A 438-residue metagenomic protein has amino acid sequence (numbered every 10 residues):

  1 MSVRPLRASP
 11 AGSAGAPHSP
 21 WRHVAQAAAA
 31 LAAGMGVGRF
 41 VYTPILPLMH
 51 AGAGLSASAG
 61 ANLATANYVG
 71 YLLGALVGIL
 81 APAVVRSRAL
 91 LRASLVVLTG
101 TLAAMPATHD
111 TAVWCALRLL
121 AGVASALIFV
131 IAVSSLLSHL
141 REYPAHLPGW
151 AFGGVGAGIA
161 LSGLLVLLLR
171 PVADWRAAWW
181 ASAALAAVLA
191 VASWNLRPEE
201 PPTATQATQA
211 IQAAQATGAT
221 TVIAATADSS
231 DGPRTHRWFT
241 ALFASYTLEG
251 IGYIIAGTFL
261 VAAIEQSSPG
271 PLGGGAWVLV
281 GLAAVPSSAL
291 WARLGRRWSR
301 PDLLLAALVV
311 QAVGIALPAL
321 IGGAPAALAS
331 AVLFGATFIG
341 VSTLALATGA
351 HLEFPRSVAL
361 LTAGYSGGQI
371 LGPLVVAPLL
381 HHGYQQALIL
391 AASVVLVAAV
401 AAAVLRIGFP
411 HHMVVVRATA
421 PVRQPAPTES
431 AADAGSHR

Functional and structural regions predicted by a protein language model:
T43, R237-V278, V285: Extracytoplasmic gate region of multi-pass secondary transporters
G54, R86, A107-A112, R141 (+2 more regions): Helix-breaking motifs and short loop linkers at transmembrane-helix boundaries and internal kinks in secondary membrane
G74-S87, R170, P286-R300, L380: Helix-to-loop junctions at the C-terminal end of transmembrane segments in multipass secondary transporters
D110-T111, Y143-P144, G149-P201: Helix-loop-helix hairpin linking two adjacent transmembrane segments in secondary transporters
L117-V155: Cytoplasmic helix-loop-helix junction between adjacent transmembrane helices in 12-TM secondary transporters
L167, A183-T221, A401-R406: C-terminal membrane-cytosol helix-exit motif in multi-pass small-molecule transporters
P301-A345: C-terminal transmembrane helical hairpin of 12-TM major facilitator-type secondary transporters
L352-Q385, A391-V394: A late C-terminal transmembrane helix in Major Facilitator Superfamily
